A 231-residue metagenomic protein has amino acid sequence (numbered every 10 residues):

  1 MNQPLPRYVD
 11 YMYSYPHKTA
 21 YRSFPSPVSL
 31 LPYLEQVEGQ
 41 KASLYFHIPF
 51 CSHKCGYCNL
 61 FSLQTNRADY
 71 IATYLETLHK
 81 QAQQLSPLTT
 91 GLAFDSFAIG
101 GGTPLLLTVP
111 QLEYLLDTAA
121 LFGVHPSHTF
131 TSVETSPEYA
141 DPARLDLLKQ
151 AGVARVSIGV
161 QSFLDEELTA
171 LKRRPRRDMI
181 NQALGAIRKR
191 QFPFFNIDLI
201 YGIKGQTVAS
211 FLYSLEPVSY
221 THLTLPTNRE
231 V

Functional and structural regions predicted by a protein language model:
M1-A42, S52: Flexible, acidic/Gly-rich N-terminal and inter-domain linker regions that tether and position cofactor-handling modules
Q36-E38, P49, G91, H125: Short, flexible hinge/linker loops that cap or flank conserved catalytic cores
E38, S43-T73: Canonical Radical SAM [4Fe-4S] cluster-binding loop centered on the CxxxCxxC motif and its immediate flanking residues
H47, D198, E230: Conserved acidic functional residues
H53, D165-E166, R229: Glycine-centered loop/turn positions within well-structured domains that cap or flank conserved ligand/cofactor-binding
S62-L88, F94-L223: Conserved non-cysteine loop/helix-boundary elements of the Radical SAM core domain that shape
H222-V231: Single conserved hydrophobic/aromatic residue that forms the stacking wall/gate of nucleotide- or nucleobase-binding
